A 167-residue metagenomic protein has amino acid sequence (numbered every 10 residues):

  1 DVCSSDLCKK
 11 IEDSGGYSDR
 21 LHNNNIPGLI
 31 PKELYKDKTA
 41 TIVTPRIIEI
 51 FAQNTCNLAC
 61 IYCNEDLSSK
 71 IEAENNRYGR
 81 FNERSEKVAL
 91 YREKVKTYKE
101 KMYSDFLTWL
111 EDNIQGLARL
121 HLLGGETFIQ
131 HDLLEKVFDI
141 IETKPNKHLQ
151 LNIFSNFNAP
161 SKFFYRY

Functional and structural regions predicted by a protein language model:
V2-S4: Short, small-residue-biased leader/transition segments that mark boundaries at the very start of proteins
L7: Extended, charge-rich helix/loop segments that form flexible, surface "patches" used to engage negatively charged
K10-D13, C63-S69: Detector for the c-type heme attachment site
S14-R46, C56-L58, G79: Recognition helices and adjacent regulatory flanks at domain boundaries
L29-T39, E100-E111, S161: A Trp-anchored, charged/polar loop motif used as the substrate-binding/catalytic surface of acyl/ester-handling
P45-T55, D66-K101, Q115-H131, T143-K162: Core AdoMet radical
E111-I114, L134, F138-E142: A structural alpha-helix within SAM-dependent methyltransferase catalytic domains
D132-D139, S161-Y167: Distinct, well-ordered alpha-helical segments
